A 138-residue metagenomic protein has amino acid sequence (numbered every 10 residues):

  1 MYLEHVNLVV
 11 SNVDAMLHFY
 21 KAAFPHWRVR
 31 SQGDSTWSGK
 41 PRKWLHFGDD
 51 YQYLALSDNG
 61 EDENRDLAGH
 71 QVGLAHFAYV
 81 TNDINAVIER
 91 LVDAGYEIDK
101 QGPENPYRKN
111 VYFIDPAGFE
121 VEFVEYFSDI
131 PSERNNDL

Functional and structural regions predicted by a protein language model:
M1, W37-G39, E104-P106: Short solvent-exposed loop/turn micro-motifs enriched in small/polar/acidic residues
L3-N12, R42-H46, R65-R90, K109-I114 (+1 more regions): Vicinal oxygen chelate
N7-Q52: Core segments of cupin and vicinal oxygen chelate
R30-G33, I88-L138: Vicinal oxygen chelate
D49-Y53, G60-E63, I84-N85: Short, charged/polar surface micro-motifs in flexible loops or helix N-caps
Y53-A55, E120: Short hydrophobic-acidic sequence motifs that mark active-site Asp/Glu residues
L56-D58, E125: Residue-level recognition of conserved beta-strand positions in structured domain cores
E61-R65, D129-S132: A short local loop/turn or secondary-structure capping micro-motif enriched for an aromatic residue
